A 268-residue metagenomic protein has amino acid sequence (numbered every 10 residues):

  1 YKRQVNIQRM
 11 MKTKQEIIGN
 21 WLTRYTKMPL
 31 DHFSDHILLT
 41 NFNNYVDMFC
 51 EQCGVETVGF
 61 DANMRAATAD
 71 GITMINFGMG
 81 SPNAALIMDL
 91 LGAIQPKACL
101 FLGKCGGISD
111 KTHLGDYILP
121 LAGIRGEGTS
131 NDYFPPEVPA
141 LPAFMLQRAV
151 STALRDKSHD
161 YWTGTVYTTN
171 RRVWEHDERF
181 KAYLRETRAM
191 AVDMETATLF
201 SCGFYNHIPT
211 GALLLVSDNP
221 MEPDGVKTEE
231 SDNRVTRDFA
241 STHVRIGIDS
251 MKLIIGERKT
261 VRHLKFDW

Functional and structural regions predicted by a protein language model:
R3-R148: Metabolite-binding pocket within alpha/beta catalytic cores that recognizes anionic/polar moieties
T57-D61, S158-G164, I254-W268: Flexible, glycine/charged-enriched surface loops at secondary-structure junctions
K97-A98, M190, P209: Short acidic/polar active-site loop segments enriched in Thr and Asp
A140-E186: Active-site rim beta-loop-alpha module in soluble metabolic enzymes
A149-K157, C202, I246-I254: Generic non-transmembrane alpha-helical segments
A197-V235: Zn-dependent metallopeptidase/amidohydrolase metal-coordination segment
E222-W268: His/Asp/Glu-rich mid-to-C-terminal helical/loop segments that flank catalytic regions of hydrolases
